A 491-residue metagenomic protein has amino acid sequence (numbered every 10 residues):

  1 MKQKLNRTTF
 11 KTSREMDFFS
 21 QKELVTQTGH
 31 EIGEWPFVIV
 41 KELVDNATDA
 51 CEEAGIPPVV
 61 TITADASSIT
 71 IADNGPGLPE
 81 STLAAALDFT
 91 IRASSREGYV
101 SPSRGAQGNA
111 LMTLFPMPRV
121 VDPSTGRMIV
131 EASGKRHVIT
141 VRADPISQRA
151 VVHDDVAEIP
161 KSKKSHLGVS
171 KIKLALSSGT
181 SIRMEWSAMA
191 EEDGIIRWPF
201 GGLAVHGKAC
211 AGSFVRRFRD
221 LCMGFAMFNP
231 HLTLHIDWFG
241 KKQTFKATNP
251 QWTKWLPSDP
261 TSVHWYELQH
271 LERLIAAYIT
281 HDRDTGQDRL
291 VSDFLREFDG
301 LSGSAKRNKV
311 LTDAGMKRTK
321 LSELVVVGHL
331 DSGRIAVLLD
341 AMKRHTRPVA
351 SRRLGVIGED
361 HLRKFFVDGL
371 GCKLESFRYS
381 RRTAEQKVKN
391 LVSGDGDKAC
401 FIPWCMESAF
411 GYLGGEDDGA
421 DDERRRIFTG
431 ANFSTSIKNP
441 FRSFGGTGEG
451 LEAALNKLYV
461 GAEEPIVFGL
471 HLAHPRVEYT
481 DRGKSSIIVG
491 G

Functional and structural regions predicted by a protein language model:
M1-N6, Q148, V152-D155, P160-K164 (+6 more regions): Charged regulatory segments coupled to nucleotide-binding catalytic modules in large multidomain enzymes
M1-S177, S181-I182, F294, F298-G303: GHKL (Bergerat-fold) ATPase N-terminal catalytic module, capturing the glycine-rich phosphate-binding loop and acidic
E34-E42, G77-S81, G105-M112, P123-T125 (+12 more regions): Charged, alpha-helix-enriched surfaces in structured cytosolic catalytic cores of large nucleotide-utilizing machines
A47-A50, F89-A93, M117-V121, G224-N229 (+4 more regions): Conserved, well-folded catalytic cores of nucleic-acid-processing and energy-transducing macromolecular machines
T61, T70, G77, M112-T113 (+9 more regions): Structured core elements
Y99-P102, L234-F239, S292-R296, N308-V310 (+2 more regions): Short coil/turn segments at secondary-structure boundaries
S124-I129, S133-R136, A277-S351: Accessory alpha-helical DNA-binding modules that contact the DNA backbone or grooves
L311, E323-L324, A336-G450, V460-G461 (+2 more regions): Prokaryote-biased recognition of long, low-complexity C-terminal linker/tail segments that are poorly structured
